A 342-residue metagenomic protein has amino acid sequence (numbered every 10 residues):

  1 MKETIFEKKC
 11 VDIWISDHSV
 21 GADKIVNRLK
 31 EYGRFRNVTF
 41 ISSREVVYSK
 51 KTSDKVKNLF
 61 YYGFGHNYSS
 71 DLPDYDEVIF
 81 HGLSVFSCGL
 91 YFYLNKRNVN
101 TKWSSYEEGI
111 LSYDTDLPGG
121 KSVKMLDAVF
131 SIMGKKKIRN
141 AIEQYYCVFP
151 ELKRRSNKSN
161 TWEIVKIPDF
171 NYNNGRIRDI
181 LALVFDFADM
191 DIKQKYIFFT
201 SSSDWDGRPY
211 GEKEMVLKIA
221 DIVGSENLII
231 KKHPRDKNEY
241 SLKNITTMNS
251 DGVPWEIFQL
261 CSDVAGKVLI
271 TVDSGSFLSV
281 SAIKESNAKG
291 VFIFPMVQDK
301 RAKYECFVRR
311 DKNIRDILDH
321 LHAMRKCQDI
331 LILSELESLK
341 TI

Functional and structural regions predicted by a protein language model:
M1, W14-D17, F80-L83, Y106-E107 (+5 more regions): Short His-Asn-centered micro-motif
M1-K136, S276-F277: Active-site and donor-binding regions of nucleotide-sugar-utilizing enzymes
A22-R34, C88-R97, L117-K124, E239-T246 (+2 more regions): Short, aromatic/basic amphipathic alpha-helical patches
D76-I79, K102, K195-Y196, K267-I270: Structural motif
E107-I197: A nucleotide-sugar donor-handling region in carbohydrate enzymes
R176-D186, D191-D236: Conserved catalytic-core segment of nucleotide-activated headgroup transferases in glycan assembly
P234-I283: Donor nucleotide-activated moiety binding/catalytic core segment of transferases that use nucleotide-activated donors
S276-I342: Catalytic binding pocket for nucleotide-activated donors in carbohydrate/polymer assembly enzymes
